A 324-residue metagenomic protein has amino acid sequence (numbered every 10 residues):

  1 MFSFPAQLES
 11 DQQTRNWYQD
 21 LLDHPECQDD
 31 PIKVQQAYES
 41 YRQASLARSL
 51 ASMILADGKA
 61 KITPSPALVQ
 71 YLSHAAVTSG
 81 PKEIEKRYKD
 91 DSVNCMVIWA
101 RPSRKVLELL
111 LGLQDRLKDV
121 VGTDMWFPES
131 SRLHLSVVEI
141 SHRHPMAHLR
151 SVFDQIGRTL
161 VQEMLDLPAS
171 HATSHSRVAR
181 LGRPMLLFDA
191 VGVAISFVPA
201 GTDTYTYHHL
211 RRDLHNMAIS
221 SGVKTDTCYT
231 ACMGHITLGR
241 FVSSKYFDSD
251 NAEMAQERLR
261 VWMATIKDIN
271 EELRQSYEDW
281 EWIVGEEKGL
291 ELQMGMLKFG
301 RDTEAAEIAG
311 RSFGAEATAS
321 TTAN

Functional and structural regions predicted by a protein language model:
F2-N324: Histidine-dependent nucleotide/RNA phosphoesterase domain, centered on the 2H-phosphoesterase fold with its duplicated
